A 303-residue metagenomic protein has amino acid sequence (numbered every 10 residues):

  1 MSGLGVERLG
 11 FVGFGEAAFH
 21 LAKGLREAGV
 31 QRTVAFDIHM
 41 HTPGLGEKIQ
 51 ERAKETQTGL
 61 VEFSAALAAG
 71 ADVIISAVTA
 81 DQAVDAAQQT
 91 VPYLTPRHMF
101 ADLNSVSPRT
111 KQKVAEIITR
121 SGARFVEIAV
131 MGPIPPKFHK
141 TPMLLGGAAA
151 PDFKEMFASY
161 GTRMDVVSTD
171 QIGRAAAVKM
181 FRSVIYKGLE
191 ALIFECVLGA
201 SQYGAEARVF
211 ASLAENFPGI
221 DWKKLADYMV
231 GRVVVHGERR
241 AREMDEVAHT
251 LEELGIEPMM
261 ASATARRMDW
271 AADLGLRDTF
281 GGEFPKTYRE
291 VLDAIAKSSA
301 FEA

Functional and structural regions predicted by a protein language model:
M1-A69, L94-R97: NAD(P)+-binding Rossmann beta1-loop-alpha1 motif at the extreme N-terminus of oxidoreductases
V12, F36, S76-A77, I128: The conserved SAM/SAH-binding core of class I Rossmann-like methyltransferase domains, concentrating on the hydrophobic
A65-F125: Rossmann-fold NAD(P) dinucleotide-binding segment
V106, T110-K187: Rossmann-fold dinucleotide-binding core
V178-F284: Helical "substrate-binding/catalytic lid" subdomain of Rossmann-like NAD(P)-dependent dehydrogenases/reductases
G281-A303: Short, basic/aromatic-enriched C-terminal tail that caps enzymatic domains
